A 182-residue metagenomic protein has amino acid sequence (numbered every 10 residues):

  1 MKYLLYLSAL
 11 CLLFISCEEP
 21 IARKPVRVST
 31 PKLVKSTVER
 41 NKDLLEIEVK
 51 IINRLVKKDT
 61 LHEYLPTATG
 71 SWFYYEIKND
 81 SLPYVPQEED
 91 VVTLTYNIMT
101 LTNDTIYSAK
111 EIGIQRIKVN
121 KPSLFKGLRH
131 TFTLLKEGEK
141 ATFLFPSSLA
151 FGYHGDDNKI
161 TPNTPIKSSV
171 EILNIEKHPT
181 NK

Functional and structural regions predicted by a protein language model:
M1-C17: Sec-dependent bacterial lipoprotein signal peptides
C17-K182: Cross-family detector of peptidyl-prolyl cis-trans isomerase
